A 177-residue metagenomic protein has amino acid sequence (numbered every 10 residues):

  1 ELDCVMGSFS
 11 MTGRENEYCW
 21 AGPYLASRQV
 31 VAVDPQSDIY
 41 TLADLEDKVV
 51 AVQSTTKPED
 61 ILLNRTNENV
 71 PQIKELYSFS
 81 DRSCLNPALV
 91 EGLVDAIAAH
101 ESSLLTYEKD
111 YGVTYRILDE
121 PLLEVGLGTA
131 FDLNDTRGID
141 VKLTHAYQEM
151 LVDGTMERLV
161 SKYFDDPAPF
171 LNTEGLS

Functional and structural regions predicted by a protein language model:
E1, V49, L93: Conserved functional loop/turn residues at catalytic and ligand-binding sites
E1-D44, P121: Acidic, polar ligand-binding/catalytic clefts
E1-T12, P35, Q53-T56, D81-R82 (+1 more regions): Beta->alpha turn/N-cap motifs
G7-E17, I61-N64, A88-E124: A ligand-binding cleft/hinge motif common to bilobed small-molecule-binding domains
L25-V33, K109-Q148, D166-S177: Periplasmic-binding protein-like
S37, L76-P87, E91, V125: Short helix-initiation/N-cap motifs at beta->coil->alpha
I39, A43-K57, T129-P169: Extended ligand-binding regions for polar small-molecule ligands
K57-Y77, R116-I117, Y147-S177: Ligand-binding clefts/hinges and TM-proximal coupling segments of bilobed small-molecule sensing domains
